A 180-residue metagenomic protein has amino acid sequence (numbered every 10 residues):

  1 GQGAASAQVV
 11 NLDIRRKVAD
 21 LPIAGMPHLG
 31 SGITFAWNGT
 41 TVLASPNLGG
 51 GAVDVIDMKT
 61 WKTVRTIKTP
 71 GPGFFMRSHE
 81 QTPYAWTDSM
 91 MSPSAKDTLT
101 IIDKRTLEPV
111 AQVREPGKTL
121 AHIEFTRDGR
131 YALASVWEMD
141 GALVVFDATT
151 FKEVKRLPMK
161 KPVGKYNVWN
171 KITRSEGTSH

Functional and structural regions predicted by a protein language model:
G1-H180: Predominantly soluble domains enriched in secretory-pathway, periplasmic, or organellar proteins
